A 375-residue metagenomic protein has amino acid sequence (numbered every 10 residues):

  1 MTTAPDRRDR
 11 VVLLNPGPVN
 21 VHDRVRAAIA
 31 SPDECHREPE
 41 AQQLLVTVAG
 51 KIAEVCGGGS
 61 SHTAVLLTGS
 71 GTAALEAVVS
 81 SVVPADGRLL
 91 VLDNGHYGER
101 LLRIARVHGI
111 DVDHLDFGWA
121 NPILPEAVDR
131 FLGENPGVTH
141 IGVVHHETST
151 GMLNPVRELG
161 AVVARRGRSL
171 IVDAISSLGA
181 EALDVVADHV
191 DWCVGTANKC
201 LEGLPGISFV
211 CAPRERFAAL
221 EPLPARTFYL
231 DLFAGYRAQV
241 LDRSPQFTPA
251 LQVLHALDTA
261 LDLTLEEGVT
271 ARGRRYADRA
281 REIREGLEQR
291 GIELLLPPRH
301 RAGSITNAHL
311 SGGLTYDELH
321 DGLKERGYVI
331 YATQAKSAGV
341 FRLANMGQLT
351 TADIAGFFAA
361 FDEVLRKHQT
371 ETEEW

Functional and structural regions predicted by a protein language model:
M1-P39: N-terminal "arm"/small-domain region of PLP-dependent enzymes with the aminotransferase-like
N20-V21, N198-E285: Active-site C-terminal subdomain of aminotransferase-like
A28-A77, H96, R100-R106: Conserved N-terminal alpha-helix of the aminotransferase class I/II PLP-enzyme fold
V83-E99: Conserved PLP-anchoring active-site segment centered on the Schiff-base-forming lysine
I123-G179: Active-site phosphate-binding strand-loop segment of PLP-dependent enzymes
V186-N198: Conserved active-site segment immediately N-terminal to the catalytic lysine that forms the internal aldimine
A277, E293-L323: Conserved PLP-binding catalytic core of the aspartate aminotransferase-like
F341-W375: PLP-dependent enzyme catalytic core of the Aspartate aminotransferase-like
